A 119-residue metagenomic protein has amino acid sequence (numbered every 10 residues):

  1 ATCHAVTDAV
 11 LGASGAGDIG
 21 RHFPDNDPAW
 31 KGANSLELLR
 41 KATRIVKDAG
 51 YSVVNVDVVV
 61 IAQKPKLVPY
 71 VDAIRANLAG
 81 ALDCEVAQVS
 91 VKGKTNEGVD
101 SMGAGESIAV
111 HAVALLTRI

Functional and structural regions predicted by a protein language model:
A1-A73, A81-L82: RNase III-family endoribonuclease catalytic core
A76: Active-site phosphate/pyrophosphate- and oxyanion-stabilizing loops and adjacent acidic/basic residues in soluble
E85-Q88: Short acidic capping loops at alpha-helix termini that bridge into adjacent secondary structure
V91-T95: Pyridoxal 5′-phosphate
G98-D100: Short acidic, Gly/Pro-enriched loop/turn segments at secondary-structure junctions
M102-I119: C-terminal edge-of-domain segments
